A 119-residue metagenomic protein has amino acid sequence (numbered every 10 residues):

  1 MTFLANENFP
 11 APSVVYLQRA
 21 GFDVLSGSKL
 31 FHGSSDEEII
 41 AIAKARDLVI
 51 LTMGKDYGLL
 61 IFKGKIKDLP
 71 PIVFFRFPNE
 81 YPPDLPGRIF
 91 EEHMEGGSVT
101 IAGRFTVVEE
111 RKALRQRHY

Functional and structural regions predicted by a protein language model:
M1-E7, A11, V15-R19, K63-S98 (+2 more regions): Acidic, PIN/NYN-like endoribonuclease modules and their adjacent C-terminal/linker elements
F3-L48: N-terminal first-folded block
S28, G54, F75-R76: Short beta->alpha connector loops at strand-helix junctions that form conserved, small/polar/Pro-enriched
E37-I40, F62-I66: Short secondary-structure transition/capping segments
A43-K63: Acidic, metal-binding active-site segment of PIN/NYN-like and related structure-specific nucleases
